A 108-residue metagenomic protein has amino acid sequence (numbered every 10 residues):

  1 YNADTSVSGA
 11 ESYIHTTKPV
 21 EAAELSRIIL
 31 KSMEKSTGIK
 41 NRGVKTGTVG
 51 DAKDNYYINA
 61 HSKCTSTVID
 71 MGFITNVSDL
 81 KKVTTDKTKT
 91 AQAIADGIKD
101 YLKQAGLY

Functional and structural regions predicted by a protein language model:
Y1-Y108: Active-site-proximal helix/loop segments of hydrolytic enzymes
